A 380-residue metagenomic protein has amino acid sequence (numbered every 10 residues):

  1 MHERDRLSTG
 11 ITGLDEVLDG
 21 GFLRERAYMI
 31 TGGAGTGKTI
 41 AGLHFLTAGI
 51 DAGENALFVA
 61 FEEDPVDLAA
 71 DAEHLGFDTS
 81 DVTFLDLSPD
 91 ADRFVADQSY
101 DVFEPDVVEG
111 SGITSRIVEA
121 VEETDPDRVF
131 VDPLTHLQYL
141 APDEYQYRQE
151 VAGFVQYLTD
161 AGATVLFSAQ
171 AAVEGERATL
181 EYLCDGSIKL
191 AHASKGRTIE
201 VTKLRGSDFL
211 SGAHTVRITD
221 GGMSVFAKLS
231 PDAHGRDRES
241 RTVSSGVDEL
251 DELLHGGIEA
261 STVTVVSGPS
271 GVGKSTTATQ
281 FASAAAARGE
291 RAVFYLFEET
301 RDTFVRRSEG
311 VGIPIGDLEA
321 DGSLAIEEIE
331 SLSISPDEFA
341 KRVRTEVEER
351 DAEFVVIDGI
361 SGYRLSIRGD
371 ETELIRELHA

Functional and structural regions predicted by a protein language model:
M1-P65, S230-V305, E309-G310: The Walker A/P-loop phosphate-binding site
E3-D5, D106, T114, T124 (+3 more regions): Conserved P-loop NTPase
M29, R128-F130, L166, V265 (+1 more regions): Structural motif
D51, A141-A171, E371-A380: Substrate-engagement module of ASCE P-loop NTPases
E54-V131, T135-Q138, E290, F294-G369: Conserved inter-motif catalytic segment of the P-loop NTP-binding fold
S80, A161, Y182-C184: Short, structured coil segments at secondary-structure junctions
E174-A178: Short, glycine/polar-rich helix-capping loops at beta-to-alpha or helix-loop-helix junctions that flank or form
T179-H192: A short helix-turn-beta junction within AAA+ P-loop NTPase domains corresponding to the substrate/partner-engaging
